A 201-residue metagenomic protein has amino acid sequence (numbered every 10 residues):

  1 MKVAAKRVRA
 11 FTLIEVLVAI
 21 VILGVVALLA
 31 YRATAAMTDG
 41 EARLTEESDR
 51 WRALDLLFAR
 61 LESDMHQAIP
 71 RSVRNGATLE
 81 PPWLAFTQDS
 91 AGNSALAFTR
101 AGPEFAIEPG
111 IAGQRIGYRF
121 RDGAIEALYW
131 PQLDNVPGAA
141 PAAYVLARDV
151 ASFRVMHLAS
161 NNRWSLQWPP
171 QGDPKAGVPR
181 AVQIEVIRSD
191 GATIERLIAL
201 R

Functional and structural regions predicted by a protein language model:
M1-F11: N-terminal leader/signal peptides at the extreme start of proteins
V16-R32: Alpha-helical hydrophobic helix detector
L29-N135: Extracytoplasmic beta-strand-rich oligomerization domains located immediately C-terminal to a leader/signal peptide
S94, Q114, R121, L146 (+3 more regions): Residues that flank catalytic or metal-binding motifs in active/ligand-binding sites
I111-R115, A140-P141, E195: Short, surface-exposed coil-to-beta transition loops
P131-V145: Short aromatic-glycine motifs in intrinsically disordered, low-complexity regions
D149-R201: Short linear sequence signals and composition-biased patches located at protein termini or domain-edge surfaces
